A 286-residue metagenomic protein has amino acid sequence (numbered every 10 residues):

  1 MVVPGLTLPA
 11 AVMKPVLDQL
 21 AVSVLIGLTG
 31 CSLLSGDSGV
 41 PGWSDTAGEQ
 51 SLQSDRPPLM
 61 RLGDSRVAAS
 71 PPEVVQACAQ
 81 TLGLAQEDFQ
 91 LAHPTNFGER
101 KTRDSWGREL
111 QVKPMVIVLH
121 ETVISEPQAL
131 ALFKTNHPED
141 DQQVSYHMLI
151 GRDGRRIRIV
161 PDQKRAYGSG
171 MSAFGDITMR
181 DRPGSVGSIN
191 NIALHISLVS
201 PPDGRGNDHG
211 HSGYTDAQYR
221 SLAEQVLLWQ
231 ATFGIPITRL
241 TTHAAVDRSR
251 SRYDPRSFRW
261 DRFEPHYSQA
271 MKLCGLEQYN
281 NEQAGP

Functional and structural regions predicted by a protein language model:
M1-V12: N-terminal amphipathic/basic-hydrophobic helices that include classical n-h-c signal peptides and signal-anchor
A10-L20: Bacterial N-terminal signal peptides that target proteins for export
K14-P15, C31-A77, T81, N191-A193 (+1 more regions): Basic/polar, cationic surfaces and motifs that engage anionic cell-wall and phosphate/carboxylate ligands
Q19-G30: Bacterial N-terminal signal peptides
S23, I124, D247: Alpha-helical and His/Cys-centered functional microenvironments
A77-L110, V116-G234: Active-site-adjacent loop/helix surface patches within enzyme catalytic domains that shape the substrate-binding cleft
